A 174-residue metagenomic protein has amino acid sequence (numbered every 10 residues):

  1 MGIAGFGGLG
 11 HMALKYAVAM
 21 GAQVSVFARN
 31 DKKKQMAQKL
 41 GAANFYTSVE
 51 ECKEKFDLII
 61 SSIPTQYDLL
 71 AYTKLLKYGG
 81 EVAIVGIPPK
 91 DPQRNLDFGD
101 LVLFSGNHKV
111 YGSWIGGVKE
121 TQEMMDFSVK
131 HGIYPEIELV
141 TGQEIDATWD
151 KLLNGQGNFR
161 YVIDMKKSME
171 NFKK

Functional and structural regions predicted by a protein language model:
M1-V49: Mid-domain Rossmann-like dinucleotide-binding core that forms the NAD(H)/NADP(H) cofactor-binding site
F27-N30, S62, W114: N-terminal Rossmann-fold cofactor-binding loop
N30-K32, Q66, P89-K90: Helix N-cap at the beta1-alpha1 junction of Rossmann-like dinucleotide-binding domains, i.e., the first residues
E51-I59: A short acidic, Gly/Pro-enriched loop at the edge of an enzyme's catalytic core that lines a small-molecule cofactor
L76-Y78: Helix-to-beta-strand junctions that scaffold the AdoMet/dcAdoMet cofactor pocket in Class I SAM-dependent enzymes
G80-E81, K109: Short glycine-centered segments of the SAM/dcSAM-binding site in methyltransferase folds
I87-G106, V118-D126: Rossmann-fold NAD(P)-binding glycine/threonine-rich loop
V118-K174: C-terminal hydrophobic helical "lid"/dimerization subdomain of Rossmann-like NAD(P)H-dependent oxidoreductases
